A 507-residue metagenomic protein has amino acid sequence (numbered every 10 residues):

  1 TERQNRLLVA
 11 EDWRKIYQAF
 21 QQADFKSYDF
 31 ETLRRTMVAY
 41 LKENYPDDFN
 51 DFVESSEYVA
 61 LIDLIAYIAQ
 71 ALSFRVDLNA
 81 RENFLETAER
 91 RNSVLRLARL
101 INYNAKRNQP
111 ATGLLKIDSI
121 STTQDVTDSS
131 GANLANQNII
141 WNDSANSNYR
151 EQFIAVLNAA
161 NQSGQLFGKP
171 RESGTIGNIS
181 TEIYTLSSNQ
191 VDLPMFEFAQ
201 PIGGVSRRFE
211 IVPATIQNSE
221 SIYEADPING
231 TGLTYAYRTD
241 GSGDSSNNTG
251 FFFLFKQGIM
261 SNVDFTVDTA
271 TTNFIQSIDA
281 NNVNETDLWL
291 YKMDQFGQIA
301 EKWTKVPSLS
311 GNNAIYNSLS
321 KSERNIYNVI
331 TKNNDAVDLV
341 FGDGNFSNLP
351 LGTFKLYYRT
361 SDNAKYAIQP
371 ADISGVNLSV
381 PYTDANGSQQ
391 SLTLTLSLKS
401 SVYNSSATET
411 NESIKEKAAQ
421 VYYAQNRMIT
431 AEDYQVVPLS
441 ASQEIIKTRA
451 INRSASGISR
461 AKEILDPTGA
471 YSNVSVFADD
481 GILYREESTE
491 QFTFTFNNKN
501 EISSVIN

Functional and structural regions predicted by a protein language model:
T1-N507: Signature of Asx- and small-polar-rich beta-strand/turn repeats characteristic of beta-solenoid architectures
